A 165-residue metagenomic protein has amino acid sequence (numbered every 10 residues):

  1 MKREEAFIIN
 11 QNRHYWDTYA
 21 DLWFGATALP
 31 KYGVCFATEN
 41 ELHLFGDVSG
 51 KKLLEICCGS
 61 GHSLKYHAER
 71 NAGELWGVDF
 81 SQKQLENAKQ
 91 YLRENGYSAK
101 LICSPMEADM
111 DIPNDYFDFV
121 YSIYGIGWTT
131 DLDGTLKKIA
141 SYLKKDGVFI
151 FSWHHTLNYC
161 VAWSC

Functional and structural regions predicted by a protein language model:
M1-A26: N-terminal, positively charged/glycine-rich alpha-helical extensions of SAM-dependent methyltransferases
A28-K51: Conserved alpha-helix/loop element of class I SAM-dependent methyltransferases that forms part of the SAM/SAH-binding
D47-V48, N114, L136: A short, aliphatic-rich alpha-helical micro-motif
L54-I56, S60-A108: Class I SAM-dependent methyltransferase SAM/SAH-binding core
M110-F119: A short acidic, Gly/Pro-enriched loop at the edge of an enzyme's catalytic core that lines a small-molecule cofactor
D118-L132: A short SAM/SAH-binding and catalytic strip from SAM-dependent methyltransferases
D133-V148: A short glycine-rich, Lys/Arg-flanked "PGG" loop and its adjoining helix->strand segment in the class I
V148-C165: Conserved class I S-adenosyl-L-methionine
